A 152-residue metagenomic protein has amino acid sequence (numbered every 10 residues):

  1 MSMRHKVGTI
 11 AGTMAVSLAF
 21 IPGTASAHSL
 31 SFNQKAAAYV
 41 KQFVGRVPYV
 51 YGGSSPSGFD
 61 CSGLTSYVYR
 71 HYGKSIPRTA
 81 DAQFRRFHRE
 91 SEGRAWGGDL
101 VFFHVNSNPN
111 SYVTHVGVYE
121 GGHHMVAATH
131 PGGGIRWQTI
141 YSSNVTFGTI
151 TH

Functional and structural regions predicted by a protein language model:
M1-S2, D81: General helical secondary-structure elements
S2-R4, I10-G12, G23-K41, R46-Y49 (+3 more regions): Aromatic- and glycine-rich peptidoglycan recognition patches
A19-I21: Structural signal for the C-terminal ends of transmembrane alpha-helices and the immediately following loop
Q42-G97: Catalytic cysteine-centered active-site loop
K74-I135: ...with weaker cross-activation on analogous glycine-rich loops/strands in unrelated enzymes
